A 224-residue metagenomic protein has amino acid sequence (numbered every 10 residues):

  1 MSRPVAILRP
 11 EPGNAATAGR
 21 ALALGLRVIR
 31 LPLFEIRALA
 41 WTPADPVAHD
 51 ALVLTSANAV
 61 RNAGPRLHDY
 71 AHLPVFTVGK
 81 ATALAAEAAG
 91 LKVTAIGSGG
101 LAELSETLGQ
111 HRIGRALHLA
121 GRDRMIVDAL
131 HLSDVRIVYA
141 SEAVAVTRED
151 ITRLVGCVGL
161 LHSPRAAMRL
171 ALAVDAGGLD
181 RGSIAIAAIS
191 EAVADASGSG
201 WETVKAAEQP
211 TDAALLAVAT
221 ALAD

Functional and structural regions predicted by a protein language model:
M1-D224: Signature of uroporphyrinogen-III synthase
